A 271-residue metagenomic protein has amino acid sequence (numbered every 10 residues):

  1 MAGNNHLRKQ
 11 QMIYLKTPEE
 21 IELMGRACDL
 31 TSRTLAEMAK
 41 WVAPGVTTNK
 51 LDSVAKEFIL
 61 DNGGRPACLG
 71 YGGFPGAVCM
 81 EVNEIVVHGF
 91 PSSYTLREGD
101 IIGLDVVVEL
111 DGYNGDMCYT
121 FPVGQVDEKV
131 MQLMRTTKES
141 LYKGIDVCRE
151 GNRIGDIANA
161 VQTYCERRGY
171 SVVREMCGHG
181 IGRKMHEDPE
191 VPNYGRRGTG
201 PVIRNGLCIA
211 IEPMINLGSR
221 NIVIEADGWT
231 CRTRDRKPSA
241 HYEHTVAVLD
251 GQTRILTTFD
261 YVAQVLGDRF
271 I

Functional and structural regions predicted by a protein language model:
A2-I271: Active-site neighborhoods and metal-handling regions in enzymes and metal-associated proteins
